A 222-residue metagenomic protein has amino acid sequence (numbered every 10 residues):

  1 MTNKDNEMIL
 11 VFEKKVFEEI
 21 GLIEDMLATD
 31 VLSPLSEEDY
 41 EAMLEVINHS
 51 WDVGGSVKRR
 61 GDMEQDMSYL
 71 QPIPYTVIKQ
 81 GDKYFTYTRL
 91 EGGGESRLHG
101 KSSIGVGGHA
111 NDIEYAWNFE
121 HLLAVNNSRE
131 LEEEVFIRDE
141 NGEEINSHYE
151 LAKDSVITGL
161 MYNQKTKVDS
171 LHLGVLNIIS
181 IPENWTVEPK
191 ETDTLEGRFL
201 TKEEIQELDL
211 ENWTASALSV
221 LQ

Functional and structural regions predicted by a protein language model:
M1-Q222: N-terminal leader/linker segments that precede catalytic domains of diphosphate-processing enzymes
